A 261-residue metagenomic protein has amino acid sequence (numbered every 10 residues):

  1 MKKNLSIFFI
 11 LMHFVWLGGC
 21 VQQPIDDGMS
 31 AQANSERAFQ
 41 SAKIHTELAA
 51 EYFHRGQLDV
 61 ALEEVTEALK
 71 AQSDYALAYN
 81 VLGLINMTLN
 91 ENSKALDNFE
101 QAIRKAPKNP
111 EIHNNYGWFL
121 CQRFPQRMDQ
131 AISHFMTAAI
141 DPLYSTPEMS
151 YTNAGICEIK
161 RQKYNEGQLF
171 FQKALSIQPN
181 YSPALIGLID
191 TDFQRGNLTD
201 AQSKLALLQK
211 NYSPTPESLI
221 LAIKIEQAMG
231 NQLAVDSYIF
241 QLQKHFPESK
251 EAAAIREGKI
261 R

Functional and structural regions predicted by a protein language model:
C20-T66, K70-Q72, R256: N-terminal leader/linker segments that initiate helical-solenoid repeat arrays
P24-A33, L208-R261: Terminal, low-structured helical/coil segments at or just beyond the last alpha-helical repeat
R37, A71, K105-A106, D141-L143 (+3 more regions): Structural marker of alpha-solenoid helical repeat scaffolds
E47, V81-L84, N115, N153 (+2 more regions): Canonical tetratricopeptide repeat
G56-E64, L89-Q101, P125-T137, R161-K173 (+2 more regions): Structural signature of tandem alpha-helical TPR/SEL1-like repeats, specifically the intra-repeat loop/turn
